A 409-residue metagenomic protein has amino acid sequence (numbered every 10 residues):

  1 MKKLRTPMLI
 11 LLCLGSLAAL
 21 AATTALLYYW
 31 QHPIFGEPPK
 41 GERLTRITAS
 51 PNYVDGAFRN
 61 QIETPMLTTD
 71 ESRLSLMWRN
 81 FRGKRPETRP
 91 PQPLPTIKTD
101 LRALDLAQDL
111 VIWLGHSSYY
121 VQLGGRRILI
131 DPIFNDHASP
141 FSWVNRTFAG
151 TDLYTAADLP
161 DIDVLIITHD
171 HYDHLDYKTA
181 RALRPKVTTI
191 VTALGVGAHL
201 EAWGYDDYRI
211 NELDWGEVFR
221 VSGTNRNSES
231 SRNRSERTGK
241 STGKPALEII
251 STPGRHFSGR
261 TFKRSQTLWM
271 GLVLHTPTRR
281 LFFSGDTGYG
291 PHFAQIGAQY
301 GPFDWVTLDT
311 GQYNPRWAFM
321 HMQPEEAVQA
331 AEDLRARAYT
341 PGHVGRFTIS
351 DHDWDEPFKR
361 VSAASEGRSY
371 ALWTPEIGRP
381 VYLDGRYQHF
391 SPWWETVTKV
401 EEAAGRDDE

Functional and structural regions predicted by a protein language model:
K2, L9-I10, A19, T24-E42 (+6 more regions): Cap/insert and terminal regions of metallo-dependent hydrolase folds
K2-N145, D152-T155, T276-F283, D304-T310 (+2 more regions): Metallo-beta-lactamase
S50, W143-L194, N211, G301-T307: Active-site metal-binding motif and surrounding structural segment of the metallo-beta-lactamase
R85-Q108, A193-R279, R360-G378, D384: Metallo-beta-lactamase
S118-Q122, G243-P302, A318, M322-E326: Catalytic core of the metallo-beta-lactamase
V121, D131, H169, D176 (+6 more regions): Divalent metal-coordination and catalytic microenvironments
F134-T151, F257-K263, N314-M320: Acidic/histidine-rich helix-loop elements that form or flank divalent-metal/phosphate-binding sites at the catalytic
D176-P185, I349-K359, G385: Metal-dependent catalytic neighborhoods of phosphoester/phosphodiester hydrolases
